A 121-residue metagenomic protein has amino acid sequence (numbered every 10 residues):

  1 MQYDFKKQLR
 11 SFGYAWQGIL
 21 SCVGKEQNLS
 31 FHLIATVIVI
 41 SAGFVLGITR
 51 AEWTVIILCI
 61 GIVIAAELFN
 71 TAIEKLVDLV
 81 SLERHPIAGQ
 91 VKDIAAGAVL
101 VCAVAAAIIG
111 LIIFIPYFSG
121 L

Functional and structural regions predicted by a protein language model:
M1-A72, V80, R84-I87, A96-L121: Hydrophobic alpha-helical transmembrane segments
V91: Short basic (Lys/Arg) and small-residue
